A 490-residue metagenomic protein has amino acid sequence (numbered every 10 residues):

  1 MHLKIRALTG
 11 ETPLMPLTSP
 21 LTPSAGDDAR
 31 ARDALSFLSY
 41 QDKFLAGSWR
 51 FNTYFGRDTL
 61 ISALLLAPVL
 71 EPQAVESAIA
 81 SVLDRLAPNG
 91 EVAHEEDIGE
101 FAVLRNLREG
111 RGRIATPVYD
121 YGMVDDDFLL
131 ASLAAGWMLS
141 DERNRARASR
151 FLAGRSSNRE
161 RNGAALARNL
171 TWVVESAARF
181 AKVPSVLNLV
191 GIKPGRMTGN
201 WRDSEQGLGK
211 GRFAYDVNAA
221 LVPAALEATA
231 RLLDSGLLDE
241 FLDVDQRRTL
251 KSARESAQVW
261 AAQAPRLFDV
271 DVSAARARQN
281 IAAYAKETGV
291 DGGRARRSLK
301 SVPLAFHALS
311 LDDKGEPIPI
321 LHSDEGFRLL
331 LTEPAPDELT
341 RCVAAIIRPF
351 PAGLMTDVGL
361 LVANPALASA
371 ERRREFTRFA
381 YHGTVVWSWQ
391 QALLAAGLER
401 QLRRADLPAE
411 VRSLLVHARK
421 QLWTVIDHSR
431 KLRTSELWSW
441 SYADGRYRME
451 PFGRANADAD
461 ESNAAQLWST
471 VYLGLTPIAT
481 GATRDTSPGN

Functional and structural regions predicted by a protein language model:
M1-N490: Acidic, mature catalytic/reactive cores of soluble proteins
